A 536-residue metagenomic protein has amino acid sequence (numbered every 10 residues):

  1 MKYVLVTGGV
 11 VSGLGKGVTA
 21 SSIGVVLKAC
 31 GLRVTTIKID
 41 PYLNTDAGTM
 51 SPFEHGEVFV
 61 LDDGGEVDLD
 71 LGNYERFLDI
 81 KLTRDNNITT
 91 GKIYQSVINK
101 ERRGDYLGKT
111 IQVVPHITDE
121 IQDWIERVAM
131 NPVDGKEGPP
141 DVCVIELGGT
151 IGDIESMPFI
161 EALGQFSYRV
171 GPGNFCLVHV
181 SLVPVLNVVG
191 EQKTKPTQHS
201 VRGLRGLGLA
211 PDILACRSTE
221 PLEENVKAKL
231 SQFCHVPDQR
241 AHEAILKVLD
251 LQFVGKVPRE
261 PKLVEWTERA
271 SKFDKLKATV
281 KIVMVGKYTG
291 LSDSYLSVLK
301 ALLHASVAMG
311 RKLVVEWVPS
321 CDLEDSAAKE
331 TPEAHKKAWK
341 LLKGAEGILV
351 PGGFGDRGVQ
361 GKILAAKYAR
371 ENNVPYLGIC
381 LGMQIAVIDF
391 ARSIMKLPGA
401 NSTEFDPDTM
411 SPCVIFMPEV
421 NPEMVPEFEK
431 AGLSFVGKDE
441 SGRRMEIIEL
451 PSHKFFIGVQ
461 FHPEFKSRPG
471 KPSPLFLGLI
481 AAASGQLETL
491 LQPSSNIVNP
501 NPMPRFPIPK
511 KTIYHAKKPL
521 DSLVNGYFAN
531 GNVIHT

Functional and structural regions predicted by a protein language model:
M1-G347, G353-G355, G361-Y368, P375-L377 (+4 more regions): Flexible phosphate-sensing "switch/lid" loops adjacent to ATP/NTP-binding sites across phosphate-transfer
G15, G382, Q460: Conserved phosphate-binding and hydrolysis motifs of nucleotide-dependent enzymes
S21-V25, L341-P418, F476-S484, P507 (+1 more regions): Cysteine-nucleophile active-site neighborhood
T45-A47, E223, A327, I388 (+3 more regions): Short Asp/Glu-rich motifs
T49-P52, K229, A391-I394, P451-S452: Short low-complexity, flexible loop/linker segments enriched in glycine and/or proline with clustered acidic
H55-F59, K396-T403, P451-F461: Short, structured secondary-structure boundary patches
L61-G72, Q232, N401-V414, E446 (+1 more regions): Short, basic, helix/turn surface patches
E419-T536: C-terminal and late-domain segments of enzyme folds
